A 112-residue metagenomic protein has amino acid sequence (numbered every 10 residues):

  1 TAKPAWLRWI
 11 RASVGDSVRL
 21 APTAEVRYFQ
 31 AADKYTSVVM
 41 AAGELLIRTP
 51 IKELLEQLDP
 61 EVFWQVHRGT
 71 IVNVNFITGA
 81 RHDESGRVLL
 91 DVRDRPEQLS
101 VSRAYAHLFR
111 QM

Functional and structural regions predicted by a protein language model:
T1-S100: Conserved binding/recognition cores within well-folded domains
S102-M112: Short, basic/aromatic-enriched C-terminal tail that caps enzymatic domains
